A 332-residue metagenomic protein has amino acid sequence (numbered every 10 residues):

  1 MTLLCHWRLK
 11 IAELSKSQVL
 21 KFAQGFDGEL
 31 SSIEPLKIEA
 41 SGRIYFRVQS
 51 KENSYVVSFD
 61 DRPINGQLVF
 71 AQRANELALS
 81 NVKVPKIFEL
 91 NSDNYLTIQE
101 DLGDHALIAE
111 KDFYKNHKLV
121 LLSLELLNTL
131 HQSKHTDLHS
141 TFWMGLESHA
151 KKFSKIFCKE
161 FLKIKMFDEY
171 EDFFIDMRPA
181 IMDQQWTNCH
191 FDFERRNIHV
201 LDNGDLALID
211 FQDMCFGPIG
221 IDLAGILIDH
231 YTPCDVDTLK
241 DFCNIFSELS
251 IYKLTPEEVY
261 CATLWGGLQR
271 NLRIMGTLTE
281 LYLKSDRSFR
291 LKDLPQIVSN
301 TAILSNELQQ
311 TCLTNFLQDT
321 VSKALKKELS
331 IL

Functional and structural regions predicted by a protein language model:
S15, V19-G25, H135-H190: An alpha-helical support segment within catalytic cores of ATP-dependent transferases
E29-E34: Conserved N-terminal boundary motif of the eukaryotic protein kinase catalytic domain
K37, S41-M144, K152, K159-L162: ATP-binding pocket architecture of kinase catalytic cores
G42-V48, L130, I175-L223, P233: Active-site acidic catalytic loop and adjacent metal/ATP-binding pocket of ATP-dependent phosphoryl transfer enzymes
S140-G145, T255-G267, K292: All-alpha amphipathic helical-bundle segments outside canonical DNA-binding/catalytic cores that form hydrophobic
K152-E160, I219-L254, L268-S285, I297-S305: Active-site activation/catalytic loop segments of kinase-like enzymes and analogous catalytic loops in related
G276-L332: ATP/Mg2+ or Mg2+-diphosphate-binding catalytic cores that bind nucleotide phosphates or diphosphates via glycine-rich
